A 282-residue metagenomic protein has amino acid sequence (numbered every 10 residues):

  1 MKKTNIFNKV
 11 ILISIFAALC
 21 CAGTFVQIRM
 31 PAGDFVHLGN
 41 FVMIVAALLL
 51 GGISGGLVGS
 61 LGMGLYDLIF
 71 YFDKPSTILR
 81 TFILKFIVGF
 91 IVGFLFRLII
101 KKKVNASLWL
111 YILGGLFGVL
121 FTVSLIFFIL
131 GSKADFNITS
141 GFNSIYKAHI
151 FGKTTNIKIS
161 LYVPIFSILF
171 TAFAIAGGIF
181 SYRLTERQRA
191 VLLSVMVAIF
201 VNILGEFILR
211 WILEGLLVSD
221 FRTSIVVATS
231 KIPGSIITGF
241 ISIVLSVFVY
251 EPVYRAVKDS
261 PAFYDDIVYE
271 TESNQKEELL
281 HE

Functional and structural regions predicted by a protein language model:
M1-E282: Loop-helix junctions at membrane interfaces
